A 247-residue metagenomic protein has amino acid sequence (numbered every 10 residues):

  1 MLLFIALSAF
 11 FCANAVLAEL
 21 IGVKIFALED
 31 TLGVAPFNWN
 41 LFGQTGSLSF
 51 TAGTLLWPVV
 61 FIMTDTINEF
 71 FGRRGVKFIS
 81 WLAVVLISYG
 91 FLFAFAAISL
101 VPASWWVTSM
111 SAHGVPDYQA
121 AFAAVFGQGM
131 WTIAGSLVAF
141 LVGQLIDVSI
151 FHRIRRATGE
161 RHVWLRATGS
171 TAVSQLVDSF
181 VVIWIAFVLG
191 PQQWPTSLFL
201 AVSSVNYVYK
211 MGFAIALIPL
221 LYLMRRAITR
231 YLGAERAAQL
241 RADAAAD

Functional and structural regions predicted by a protein language model:
M1-A9: N-terminal membrane topogenic signal
F11-L28: Alpha-helical transmembrane segments of multi-pass membrane proteins
L55-T66: Central hydrophobic cores of alpha-helical transmembrane segments in multi-pass inner-membrane proteins across all
A83-V84, L137, L141, W164-L176 (+1 more regions): Transmembrane helix-bundle signature of multi-pass membrane transporters/permeases
L86-M110, F140, Q144, Q175: Transmembrane alpha-helix/helix-exit interface in multi-pass inner-membrane proteins
A97-W131: Membrane-interface interhelical connector segments
I154-A167: Membrane interface segments of multi-pass transport proteins and intramembrane proteases
A227-D247: Short, highly charged, low-complexity non-transmembrane loops/tails of multi-pass membrane proteins
